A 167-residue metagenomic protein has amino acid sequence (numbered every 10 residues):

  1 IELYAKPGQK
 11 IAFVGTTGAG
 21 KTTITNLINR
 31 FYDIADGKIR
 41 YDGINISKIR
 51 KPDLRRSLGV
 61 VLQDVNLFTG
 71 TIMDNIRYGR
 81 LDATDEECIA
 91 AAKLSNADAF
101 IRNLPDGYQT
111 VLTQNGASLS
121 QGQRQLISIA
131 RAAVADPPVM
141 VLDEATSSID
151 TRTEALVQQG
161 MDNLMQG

Functional and structural regions predicted by a protein language model:
I1-G167: ABC-type nucleotide-binding domain
